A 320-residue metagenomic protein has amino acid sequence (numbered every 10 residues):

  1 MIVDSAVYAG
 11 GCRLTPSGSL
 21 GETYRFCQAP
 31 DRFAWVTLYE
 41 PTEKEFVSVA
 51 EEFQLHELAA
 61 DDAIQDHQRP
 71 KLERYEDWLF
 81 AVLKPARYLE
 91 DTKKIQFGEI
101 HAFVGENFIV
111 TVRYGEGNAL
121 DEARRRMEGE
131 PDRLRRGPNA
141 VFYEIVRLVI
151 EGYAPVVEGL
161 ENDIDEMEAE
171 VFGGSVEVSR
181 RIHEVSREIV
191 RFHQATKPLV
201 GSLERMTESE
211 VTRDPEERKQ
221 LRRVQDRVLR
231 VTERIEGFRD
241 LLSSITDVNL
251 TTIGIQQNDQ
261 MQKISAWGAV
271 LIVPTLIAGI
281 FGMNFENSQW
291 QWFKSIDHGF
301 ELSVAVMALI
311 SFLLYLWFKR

Functional and structural regions predicted by a protein language model:
M1-P215, R223, R227-T232, G237 (+2 more regions): Peripheral, non-transmembrane regulatory/ligand-interaction domains of membrane transport proteins
G117, R218, S295-G299: Short, conserved loop/turn and helix-capping segments at secondary-structure boundaries that abut family-defining
T207-K219, L242-I253: Long amphipathic alpha-helical coiled-coil segments
D226-R320: Hydrophobic alpha-helical transmembrane segments and their immediately adjacent juxtamembrane loops
